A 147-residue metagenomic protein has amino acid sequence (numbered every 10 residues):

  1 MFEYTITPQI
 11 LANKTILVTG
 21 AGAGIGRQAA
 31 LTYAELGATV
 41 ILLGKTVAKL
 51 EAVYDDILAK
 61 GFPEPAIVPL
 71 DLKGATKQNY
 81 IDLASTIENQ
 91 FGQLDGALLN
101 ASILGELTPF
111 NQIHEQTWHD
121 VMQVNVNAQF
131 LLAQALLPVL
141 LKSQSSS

Functional and structural regions predicted by a protein language model:
K14, F62-P63, Q93-L94, L140-S147: Active-site loop of short-chain dehydrogenase/reductase
G20-G24: Conserved glycine-rich cofactor-binding loop
A38-A52: Conserved glycine-rich Rossmann-like NAD(P)H-binding loop of the short-chain dehydrogenase/reductase
K60-T76: Rossmann-fold cofactor-recognition segment
L83, T108-F110, H114-D120: Substrate-binding pocket helix/loop in short-chain dehydrogenase/reductase
N100-E106: Conserved NAD(P)H cofactor-binding loop of Rossmann-fold oxidoreductase domains
A133-Q134: A short, exposed helix-loop element centered on a Lys and neighboring polar residues
